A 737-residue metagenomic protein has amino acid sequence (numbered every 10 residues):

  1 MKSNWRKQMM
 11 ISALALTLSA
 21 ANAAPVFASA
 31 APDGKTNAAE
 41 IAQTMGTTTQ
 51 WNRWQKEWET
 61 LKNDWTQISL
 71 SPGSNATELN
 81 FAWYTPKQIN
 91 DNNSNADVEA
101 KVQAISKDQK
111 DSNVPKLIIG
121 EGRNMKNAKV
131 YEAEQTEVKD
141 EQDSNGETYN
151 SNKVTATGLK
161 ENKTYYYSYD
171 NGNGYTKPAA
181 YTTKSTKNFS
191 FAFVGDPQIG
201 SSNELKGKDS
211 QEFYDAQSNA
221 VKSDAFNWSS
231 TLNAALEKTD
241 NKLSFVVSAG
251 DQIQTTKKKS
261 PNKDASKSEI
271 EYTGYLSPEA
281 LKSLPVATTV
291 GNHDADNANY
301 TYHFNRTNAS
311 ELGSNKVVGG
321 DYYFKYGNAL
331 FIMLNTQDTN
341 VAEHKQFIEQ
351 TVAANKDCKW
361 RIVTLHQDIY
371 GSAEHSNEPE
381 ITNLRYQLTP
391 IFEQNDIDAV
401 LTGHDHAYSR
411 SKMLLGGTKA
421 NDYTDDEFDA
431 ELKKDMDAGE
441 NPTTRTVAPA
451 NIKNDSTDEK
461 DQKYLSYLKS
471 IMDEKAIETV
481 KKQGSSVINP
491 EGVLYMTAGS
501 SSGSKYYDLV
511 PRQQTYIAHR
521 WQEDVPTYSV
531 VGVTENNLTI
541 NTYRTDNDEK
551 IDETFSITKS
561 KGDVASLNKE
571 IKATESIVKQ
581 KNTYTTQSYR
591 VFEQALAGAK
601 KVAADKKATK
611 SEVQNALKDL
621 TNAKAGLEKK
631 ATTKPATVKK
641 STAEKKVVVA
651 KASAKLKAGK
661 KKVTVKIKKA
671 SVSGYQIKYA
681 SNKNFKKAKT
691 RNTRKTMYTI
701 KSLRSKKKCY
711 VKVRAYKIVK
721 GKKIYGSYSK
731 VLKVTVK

Functional and structural regions predicted by a protein language model:
A20-A39: Sec-dependent signal peptide cleavage junction
I41-T289, A295-V317, Q346-Q350, I381-N395: Divalent metal-dependent phosphoesterase catalytic cores across multiple superfamilies
Q55-E78, V638-S671, K723-K737: Pro/Thr/Ser/Gly-rich low-complexity, intrinsically disordered linker/stalk tracts
S144-T148, K689-R694: Short beta-strand segments within Ig-like beta-sandwich modules, predominantly Fibronectin type-III
N150-A156, E161-T183, K206, Q211-S218 (+6 more regions): Extended active-site neighborhood of metal-dependent phosphoesterases/phosphodiesterases
K163, I700-G721: Beta-strand-rich modules
D170-G172, Y543, R714-I718: Beta-strand-rich extracellular modules
K561-K640: Beta-rich interaction/scaffold domains
